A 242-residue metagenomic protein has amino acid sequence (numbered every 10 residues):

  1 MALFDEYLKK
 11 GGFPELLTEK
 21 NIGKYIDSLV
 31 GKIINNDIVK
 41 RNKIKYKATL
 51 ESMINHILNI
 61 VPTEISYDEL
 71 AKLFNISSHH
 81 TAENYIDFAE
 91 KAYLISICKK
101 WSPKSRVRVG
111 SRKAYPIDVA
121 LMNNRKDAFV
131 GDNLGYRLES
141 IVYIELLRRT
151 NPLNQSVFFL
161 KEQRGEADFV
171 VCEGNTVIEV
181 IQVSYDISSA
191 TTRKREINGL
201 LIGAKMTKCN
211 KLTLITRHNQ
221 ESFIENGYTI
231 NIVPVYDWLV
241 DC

Functional and structural regions predicted by a protein language model:
M1-G12: Amphipathic alpha-helical segments of the small helical/lid subdomains adjacent to P-loop NTPase cores
L17-V177: Accessory nucleic acid-recognition modules appended to NTPase machines
V119, T216-R217: Cofactor-binding loop segments of dinucleotide-utilizing enzymes, especially the Rossmann-like FAD- and NAD(P)+-binding
A167, S189-T192, E221-E225: Short active-site-adjacent structural elements
V177-S189: Active-site ExK catalytic segment of metal-dependent nucleases
R193-K208: Short, charged, amphipathic alpha-helix that recurs within catalytic cores of restriction-modification and other
N210-T216: Short, hydrophobic beta-strand segments that form beta-sheet elements in well-ordered domains
R217-C242: Domain-level recognition of nuclease-like catalytic cores that cleave nucleotide substrates
